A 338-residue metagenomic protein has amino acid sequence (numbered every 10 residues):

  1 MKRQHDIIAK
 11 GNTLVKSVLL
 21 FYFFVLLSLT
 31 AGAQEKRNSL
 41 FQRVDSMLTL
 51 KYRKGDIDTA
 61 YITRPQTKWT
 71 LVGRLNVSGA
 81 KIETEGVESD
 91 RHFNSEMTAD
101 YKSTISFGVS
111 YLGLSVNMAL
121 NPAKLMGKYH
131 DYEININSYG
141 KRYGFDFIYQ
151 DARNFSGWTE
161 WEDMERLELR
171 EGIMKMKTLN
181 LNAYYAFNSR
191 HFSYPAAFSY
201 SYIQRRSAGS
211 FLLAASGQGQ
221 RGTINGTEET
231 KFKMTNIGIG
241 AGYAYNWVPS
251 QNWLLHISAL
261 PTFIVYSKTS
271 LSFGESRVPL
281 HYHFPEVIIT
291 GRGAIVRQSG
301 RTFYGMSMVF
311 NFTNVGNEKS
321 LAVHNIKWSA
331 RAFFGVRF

Functional and structural regions predicted by a protein language model:
A60, P65, E133-K233, V309: Outer-membrane pore/translocation modules
P65-L71, S103, L112-L114, K141-F145 (+5 more regions): Outer-envelope beta-barrel architecture signal
L71-G73, F107, V116-M118, F145-F147 (+5 more regions): Membrane-embedded beta-strand positions of outer-membrane beta-barrel proteins
L75-K81, Y111-S115, L120-K124, G140-R142 (+7 more regions): Transmembrane beta-strands of outer-membrane beta-barrel pores
G79-T104, S115-M126: Surface-exposed strand-loop-strand hairpins of Gram-negative outer-membrane beta-barrel proteins
K81, E88-S95, Q218-R301, F312: Outer-membrane beta-barrel transmembrane domain signature
S95-A99, A123-K128, R170-K175, E229-T235 (+2 more regions): Replace "Gram-negative outer membrane beta-barrel proteins" with "bacterial and organellar outer membrane beta-barrel
N180-A183, I326-F338: Outer-membrane beta-barrel "beta-signal"
